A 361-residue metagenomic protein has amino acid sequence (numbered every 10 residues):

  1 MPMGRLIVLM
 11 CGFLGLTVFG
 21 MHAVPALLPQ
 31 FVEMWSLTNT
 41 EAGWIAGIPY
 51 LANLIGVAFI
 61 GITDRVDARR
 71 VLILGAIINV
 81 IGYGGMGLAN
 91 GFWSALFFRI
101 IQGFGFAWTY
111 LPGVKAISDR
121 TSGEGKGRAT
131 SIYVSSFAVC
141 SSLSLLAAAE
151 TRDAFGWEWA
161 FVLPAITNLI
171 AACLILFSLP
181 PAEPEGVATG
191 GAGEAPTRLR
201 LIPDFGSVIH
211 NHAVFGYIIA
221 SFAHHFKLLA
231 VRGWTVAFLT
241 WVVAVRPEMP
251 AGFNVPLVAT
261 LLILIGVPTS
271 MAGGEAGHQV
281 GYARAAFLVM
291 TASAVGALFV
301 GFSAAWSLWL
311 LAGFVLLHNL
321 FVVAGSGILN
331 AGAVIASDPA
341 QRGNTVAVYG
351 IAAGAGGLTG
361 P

Functional and structural regions predicted by a protein language model:
V24-P25, A213-I263: Extracytoplasmic gate region of multi-pass secondary transporters
I55-N90: Conserved MFS/SLC helix-loop-helix module at the cytosolic interface between two early adjacent transmembrane helices
G56-D67, T269-G281: Helix-to-loop junctions at the C-terminal end of transmembrane segments in multipass secondary transporters
F98-F137: Cytoplasmic helix-loop-helix junction between adjacent transmembrane helices in 12-TM secondary transporters
Y133-P180: Helix-loop-helix hairpin linking two adjacent transmembrane segments in secondary transporters
E183-I218: Juxtamembrane intracellular "pre-TM" segments in multi-pass secondary transporters
G281-L329: C-terminal transmembrane helical hairpin of 12-TM major facilitator-type secondary transporters
A336-P361: A late C-terminal transmembrane helix in Major Facilitator Superfamily
